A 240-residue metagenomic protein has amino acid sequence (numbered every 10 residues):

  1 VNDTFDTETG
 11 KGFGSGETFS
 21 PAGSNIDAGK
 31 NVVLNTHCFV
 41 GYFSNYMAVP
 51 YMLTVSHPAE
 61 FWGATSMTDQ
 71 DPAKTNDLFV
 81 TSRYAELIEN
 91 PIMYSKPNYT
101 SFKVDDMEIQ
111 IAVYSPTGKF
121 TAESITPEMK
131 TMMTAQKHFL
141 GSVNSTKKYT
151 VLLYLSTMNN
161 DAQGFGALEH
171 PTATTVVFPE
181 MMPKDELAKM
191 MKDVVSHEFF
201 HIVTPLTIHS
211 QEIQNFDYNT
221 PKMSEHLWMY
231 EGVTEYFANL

Functional and structural regions predicted by a protein language model:
V1-T134, H138-T146, Q163-G166: Non-catalytic architectural context of zinc metalloproteases
C38-F39, M181, V233: A short, hydrophobic secondary-structure junction motif
A64-S66, A167, S196, G232 (+1 more regions): Small-side-chain structural scaffolding
S101-H226: Juxtacatalytic substrate-recognition/specificity segment
M223-L240: Metalloprotease/metallohydrolase-associated module, dominated by Zn2+-dependent proteases
